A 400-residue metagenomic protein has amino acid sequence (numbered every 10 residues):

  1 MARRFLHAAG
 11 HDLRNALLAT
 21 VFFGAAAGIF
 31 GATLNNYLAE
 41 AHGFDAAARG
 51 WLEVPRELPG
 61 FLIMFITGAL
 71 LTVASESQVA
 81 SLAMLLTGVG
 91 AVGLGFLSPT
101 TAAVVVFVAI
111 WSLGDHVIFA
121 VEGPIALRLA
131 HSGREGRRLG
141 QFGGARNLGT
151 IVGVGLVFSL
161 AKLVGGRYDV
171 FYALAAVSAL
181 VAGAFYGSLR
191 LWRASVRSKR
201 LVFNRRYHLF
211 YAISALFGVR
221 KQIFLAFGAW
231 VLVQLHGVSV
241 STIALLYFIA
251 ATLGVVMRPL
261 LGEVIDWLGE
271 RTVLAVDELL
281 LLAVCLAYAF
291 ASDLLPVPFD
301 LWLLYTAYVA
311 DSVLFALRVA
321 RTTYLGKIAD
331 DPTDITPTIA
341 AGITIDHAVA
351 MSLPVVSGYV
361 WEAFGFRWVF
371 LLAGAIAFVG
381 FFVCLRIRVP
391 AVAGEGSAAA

Functional and structural regions predicted by a protein language model:
V21, G90, A102-I118, F299-A316: Hydrophobic core of transmembrane alpha-helices in multi-pass small-molecule transporters, especially MFS/SLC-type
A32-A47, A226-I243, K327: Short amphipathic helix-loop junctions that connect adjacent transmembrane helices in Major Facilitator Superfamily/SLC
I63-E76, A161, M257-E270, W361-E362: Helix-to-loop junctions at the C-terminal end of transmembrane segments in multipass secondary transporters
T72-M84, W267-L280: Cytoplasmic membrane-interface "Motif A"-like loop-to-helix N-cap segments of 12-TM Major Facilitator Superfamily
L85-P99, L280-V297: C-terminal ends and interior cores of transmembrane alpha-helices in multi-pass membrane transporters/permeases
A109-A145: Cytoplasmic helix-loop-helix junction between adjacent transmembrane helices in 12-TM secondary transporters
V117-A130, A316-D330: Intracellular juxtamembrane helix-capping segments at the cytosolic ends of symmetry-related transmembrane helices
V157, A176-S195, V383-R388: C-terminal membrane-cytosol helix-exit motif in multi-pass small-molecule transporters
